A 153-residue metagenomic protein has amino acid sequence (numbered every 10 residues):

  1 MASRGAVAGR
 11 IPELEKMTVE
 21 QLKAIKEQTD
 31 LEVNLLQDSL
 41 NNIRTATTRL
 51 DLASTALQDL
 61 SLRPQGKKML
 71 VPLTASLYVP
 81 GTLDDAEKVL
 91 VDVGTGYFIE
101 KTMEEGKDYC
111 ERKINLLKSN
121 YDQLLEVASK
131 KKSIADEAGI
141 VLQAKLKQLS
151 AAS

Functional and structural regions predicted by a protein language model:
M1-S153: Intrinsically disordered, low-complexity regulatory regions in eukaryotic proteins
